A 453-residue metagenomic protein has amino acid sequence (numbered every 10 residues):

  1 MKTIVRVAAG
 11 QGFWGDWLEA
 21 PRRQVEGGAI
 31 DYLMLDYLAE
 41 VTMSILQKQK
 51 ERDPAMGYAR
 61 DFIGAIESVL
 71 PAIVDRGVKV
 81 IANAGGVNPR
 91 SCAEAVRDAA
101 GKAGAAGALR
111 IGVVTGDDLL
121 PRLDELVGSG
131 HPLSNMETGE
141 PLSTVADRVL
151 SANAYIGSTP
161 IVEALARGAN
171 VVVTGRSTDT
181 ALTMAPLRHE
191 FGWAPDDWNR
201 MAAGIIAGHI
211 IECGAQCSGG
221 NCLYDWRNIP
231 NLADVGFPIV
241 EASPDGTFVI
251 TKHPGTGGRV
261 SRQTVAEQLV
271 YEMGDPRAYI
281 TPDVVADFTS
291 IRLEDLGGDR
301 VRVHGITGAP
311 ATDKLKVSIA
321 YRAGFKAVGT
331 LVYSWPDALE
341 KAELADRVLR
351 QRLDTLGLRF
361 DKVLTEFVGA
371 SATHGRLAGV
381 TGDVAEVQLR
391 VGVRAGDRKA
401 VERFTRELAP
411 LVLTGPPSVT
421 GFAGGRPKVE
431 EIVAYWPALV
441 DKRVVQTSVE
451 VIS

Functional and structural regions predicted by a protein language model:
M1-I4, E40-A55, V74, L119-D147: Gly-rich Lys/Arg/Thr-decorated short loops/hinges at beta-loop-alpha junctions or inter-strand turns that position
M1-V25: N-terminal amphipathic/basic leader segments beginning at the initiator methionine
G28-L46: N-terminal glycine-rich anion-binding loops that anchor highly charged ligand groups
K102-L119, M184-D225: Catalytic or ion-translocation cores adjacent to nucleophile or general acid/base/metal-coordination motifs in diverse
A106-I111, C217-L232, P276-D295, R352-V368 (+1 more regions): Flexible, glycine/charged-enriched surface loops at secondary-structure junctions
S151-L165: Active-site glycine-rich loop that binds ribose-phosphate moieties when present
M201-G305: A conserved active-site cap/scaffold subdomain adjacent to cofactor or substrate pockets
R292, H304-S453: C-terminal non-catalytic interaction/assembly regions of soluble proteins
